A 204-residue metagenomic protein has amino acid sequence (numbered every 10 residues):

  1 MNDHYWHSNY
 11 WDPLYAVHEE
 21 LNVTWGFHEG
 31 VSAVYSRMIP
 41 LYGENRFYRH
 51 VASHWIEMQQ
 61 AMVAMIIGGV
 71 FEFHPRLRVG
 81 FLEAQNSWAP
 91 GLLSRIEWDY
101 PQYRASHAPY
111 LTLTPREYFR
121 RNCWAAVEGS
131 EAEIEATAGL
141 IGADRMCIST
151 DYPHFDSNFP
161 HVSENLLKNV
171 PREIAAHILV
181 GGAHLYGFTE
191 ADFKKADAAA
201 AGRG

Functional and structural regions predicted by a protein language model:
M1-N2, V162: A short, flexible beta-alpha/helix-coil linker loop
N2-Y118, E133-D144: Histidine/acidic residue-rich metal-binding segments in metalloenzymes
G68-G69, L77, W88, W124 (+2 more regions): Mid-to-C-terminal alpha-helical segments outside catalytic/metal-binding sites
L82-E83, A125-E128: Short His-Asn-centered micro-motif
R116-A126: Alpha-helix-centered segments that form part of catalytic cores
